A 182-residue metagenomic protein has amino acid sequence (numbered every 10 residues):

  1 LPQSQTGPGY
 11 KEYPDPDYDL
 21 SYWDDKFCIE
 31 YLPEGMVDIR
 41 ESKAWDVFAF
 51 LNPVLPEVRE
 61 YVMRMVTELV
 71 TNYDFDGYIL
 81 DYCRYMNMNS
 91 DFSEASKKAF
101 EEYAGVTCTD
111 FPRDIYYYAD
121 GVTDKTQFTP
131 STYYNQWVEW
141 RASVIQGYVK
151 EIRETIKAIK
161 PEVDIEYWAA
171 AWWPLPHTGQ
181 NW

Functional and structural regions predicted by a protein language model:
L1, V149-D164: Surface-exposed amphipathic alpha-helices with a cationic face
L1-N72, T123-T132: Active-site-adjacent "subsite" loops/lids of carbohydrate-active enzymes
P2-G9, D81, N89-S93, T178-G179: Short, solvent-exposed loop/turn and secondary-structure capping segments
V62, L69, Y78-D81, I156: Conserved, mostly hydrophobic/aromatic
V66-V70, Q146-E154: Generic structural signal for well-ordered alpha-helices, preferentially at hydrophobic/aromatic core positions
F75-Y134, W173-P174: Active-site-proximal loop/short-helix segments that contain or immediately flank catalytic acid/base residue(s)
I79, M88, A158-W182: Substrate-binding cleft/loops of secretory-pathway carbohydrate-active enzymes
V138-W140, V144: Catalytic domains of carbohydrate-active enzymes that cleave complex glycans
